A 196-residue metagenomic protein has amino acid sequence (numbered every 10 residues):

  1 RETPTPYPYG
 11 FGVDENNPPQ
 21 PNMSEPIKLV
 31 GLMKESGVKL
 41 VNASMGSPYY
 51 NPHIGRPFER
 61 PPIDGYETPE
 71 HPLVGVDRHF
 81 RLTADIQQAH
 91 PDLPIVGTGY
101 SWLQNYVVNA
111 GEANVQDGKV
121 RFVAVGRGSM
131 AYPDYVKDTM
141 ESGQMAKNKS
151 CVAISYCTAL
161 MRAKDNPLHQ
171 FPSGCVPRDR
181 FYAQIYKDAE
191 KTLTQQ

Functional and structural regions predicted by a protein language model:
R1-Q196: Flavin-dependent oxidoreductase catalytic cores
